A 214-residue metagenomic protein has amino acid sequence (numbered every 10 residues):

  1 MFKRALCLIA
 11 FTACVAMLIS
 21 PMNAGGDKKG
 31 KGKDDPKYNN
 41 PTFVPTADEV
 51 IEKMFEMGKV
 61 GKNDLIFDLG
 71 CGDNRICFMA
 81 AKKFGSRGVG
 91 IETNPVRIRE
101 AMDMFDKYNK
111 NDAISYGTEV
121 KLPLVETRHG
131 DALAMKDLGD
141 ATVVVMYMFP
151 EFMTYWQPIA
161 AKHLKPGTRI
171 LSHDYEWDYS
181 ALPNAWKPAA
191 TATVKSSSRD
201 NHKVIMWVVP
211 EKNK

Functional and structural regions predicted by a protein language model:
M1-G25: N-terminal export/membrane-targeting signals
A5, M22-D64: S-adenosyl-L-methionine
N63-G72: Conserved class I S-adenosyl-L-methionine
N74-F78: Glycine-rich SAM-binding Motif I of class I
R87-E92: Conserved SAM-binding motif I beta-strand of class I
I98-D140: S-adenosyl-L-methionine
L138-Y155: A short SAM/SAH-binding and catalytic strip from SAM-dependent methyltransferases
E151-K214: C-terminal substrate-binding/active-site "lid" region of AdoMet-derived donor-dependent transferases
